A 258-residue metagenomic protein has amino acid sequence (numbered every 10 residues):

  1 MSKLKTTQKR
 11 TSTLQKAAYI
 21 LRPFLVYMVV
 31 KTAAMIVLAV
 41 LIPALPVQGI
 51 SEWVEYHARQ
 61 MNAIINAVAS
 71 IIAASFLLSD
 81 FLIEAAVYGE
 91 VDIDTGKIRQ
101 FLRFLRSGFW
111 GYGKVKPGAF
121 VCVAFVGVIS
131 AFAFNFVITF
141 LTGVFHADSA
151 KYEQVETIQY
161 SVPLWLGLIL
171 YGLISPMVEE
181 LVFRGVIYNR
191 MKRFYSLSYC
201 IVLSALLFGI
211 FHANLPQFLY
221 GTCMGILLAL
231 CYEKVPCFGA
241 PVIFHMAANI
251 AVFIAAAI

Functional and structural regions predicted by a protein language model:
M1-C122, F132, I250-I258: N-terminal, membrane-interfacial amphipathic/helix-forming hydrophobic leader that caps and precedes the first
I36, V40, F136-F140, V144 (+3 more regions): Membrane-spanning helices that line or support transport/gating and their immediate boundary helices in channels
W53, I98-F101, L105-F109, V137 (+4 more regions): Hydrophobic alpha-helical segments of integral membrane proteins, encompassing both true transmembrane helices
Y56-R59, E153-I169: Short aromatic-rich membrane-water interface segments that cap or initiate transmembrane helices in multi-pass membrane
I65-V68, F125, I169-I174: Hydrophobic alpha-helical transmembrane segments of multi-pass membrane proteins
V128-A150: Transmembrane alpha-helix/helix-exit interface in multi-pass inner-membrane proteins
I129-A133, Y160-I258: Transmembrane helix-loop-helix hairpins at the membrane interface of multi-pass integral membrane proteins
T142-Y160, V182: Membrane-interface interhelical connector segments
